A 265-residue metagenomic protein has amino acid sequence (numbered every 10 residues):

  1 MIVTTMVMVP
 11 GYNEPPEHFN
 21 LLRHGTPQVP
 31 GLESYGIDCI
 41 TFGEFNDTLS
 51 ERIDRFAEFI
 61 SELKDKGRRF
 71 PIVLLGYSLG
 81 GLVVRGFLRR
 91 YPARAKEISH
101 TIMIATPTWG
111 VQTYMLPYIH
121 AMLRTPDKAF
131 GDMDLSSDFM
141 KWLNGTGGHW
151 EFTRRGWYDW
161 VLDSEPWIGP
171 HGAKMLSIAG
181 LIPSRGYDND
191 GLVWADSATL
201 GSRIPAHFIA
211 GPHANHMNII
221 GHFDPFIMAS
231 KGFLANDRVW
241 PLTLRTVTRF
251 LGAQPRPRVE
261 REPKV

Functional and structural regions predicted by a protein language model:
M1-I72: Active-site catalytic motif of lipid deacylating hydrolases and related acyltransferases
V7, D38, V73, H100-I102 (+1 more regions): A structural signal for isolated positions on well-ordered beta-strands in alpha/beta enzyme cores
V7-P10, Y77-S78, A105, D190: The conserved beta1-alpha1 loop
H18-N20, G86, T113-M115: Short, solvent-exposed loop/turn and secondary-structure capping segments
I60, F87-L88: A conserved amphipathic alpha-helix that caps or lines the catalytic cleft of carbohydrate- and lipid-modifying enzymes
I72-L74, F87: A generic "structured core" feature
G76-G80, V84: Gly/Ala-rich beta-loop-alpha elbow adjacent to hydrolase catalytic centers
R89-V265: Helical cap/lid subdomain of alpha/beta-hydrolase-fold lipid enzymes that gates access to the catalytic pocket
